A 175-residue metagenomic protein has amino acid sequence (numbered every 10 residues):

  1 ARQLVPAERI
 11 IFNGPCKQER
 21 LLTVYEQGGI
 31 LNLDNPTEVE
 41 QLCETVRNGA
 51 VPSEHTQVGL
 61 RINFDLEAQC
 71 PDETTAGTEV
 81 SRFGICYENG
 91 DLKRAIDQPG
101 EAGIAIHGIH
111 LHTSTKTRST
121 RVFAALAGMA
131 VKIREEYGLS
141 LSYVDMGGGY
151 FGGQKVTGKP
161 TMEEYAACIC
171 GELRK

Functional and structural regions predicted by a protein language model:
A1-Y143: Active-site-proximal beta-alpha core segment in soluble small-molecule metabolic enzymes
H112-T115, V144-Q154, K175: Glycine-rich beta-strand-to-loop/alpha-helix junction loops that act as flexible
R118-L126, G153-A166: Short glycine/threonine-rich loop-to-helix capping motif typified by GTGT followed within a few residues by an Asp-Pro
C168-C170, R174-K175: Charged (often Lys/Glu-rich) extended helix/loop segments that serve as interaction or gating elements
